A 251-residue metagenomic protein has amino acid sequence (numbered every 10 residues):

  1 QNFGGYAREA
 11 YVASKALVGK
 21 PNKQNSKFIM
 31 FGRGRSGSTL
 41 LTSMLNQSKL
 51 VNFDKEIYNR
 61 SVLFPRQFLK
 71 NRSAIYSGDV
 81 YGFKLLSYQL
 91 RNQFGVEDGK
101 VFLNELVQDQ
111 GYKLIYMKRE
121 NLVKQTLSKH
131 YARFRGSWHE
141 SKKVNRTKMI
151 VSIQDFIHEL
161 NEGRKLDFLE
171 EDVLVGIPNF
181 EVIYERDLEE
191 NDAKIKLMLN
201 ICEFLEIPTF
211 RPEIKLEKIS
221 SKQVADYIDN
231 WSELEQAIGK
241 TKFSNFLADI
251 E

Functional and structural regions predicted by a protein language model:
Q1-S87, S220-Q223: PAPS-dependent sulfotransferase catalytic core
S14-K15, R66, Q93, K100 (+3 more regions): Intrinsically disordered, low-complexity regions
K20-Q24, M30, E105, M149 (+1 more regions): Generic signal for short, ordered secondary-structure residues within or immediately flanking folded domains
F53, L122, P212-K215: Glycine-rich, flexible loop/turn motifs
S61-L63, K148, V173-N245: The conserved 3'-phosphoadenosine-5'-phosphosulfate
S87-N179, D187-L188, D192-F210: PAPS-dependent sulfotransferase catalytic domain
F246-E251: A cross-taxonomic marker for long C-terminal extensions/tails that follow the last structured domain
